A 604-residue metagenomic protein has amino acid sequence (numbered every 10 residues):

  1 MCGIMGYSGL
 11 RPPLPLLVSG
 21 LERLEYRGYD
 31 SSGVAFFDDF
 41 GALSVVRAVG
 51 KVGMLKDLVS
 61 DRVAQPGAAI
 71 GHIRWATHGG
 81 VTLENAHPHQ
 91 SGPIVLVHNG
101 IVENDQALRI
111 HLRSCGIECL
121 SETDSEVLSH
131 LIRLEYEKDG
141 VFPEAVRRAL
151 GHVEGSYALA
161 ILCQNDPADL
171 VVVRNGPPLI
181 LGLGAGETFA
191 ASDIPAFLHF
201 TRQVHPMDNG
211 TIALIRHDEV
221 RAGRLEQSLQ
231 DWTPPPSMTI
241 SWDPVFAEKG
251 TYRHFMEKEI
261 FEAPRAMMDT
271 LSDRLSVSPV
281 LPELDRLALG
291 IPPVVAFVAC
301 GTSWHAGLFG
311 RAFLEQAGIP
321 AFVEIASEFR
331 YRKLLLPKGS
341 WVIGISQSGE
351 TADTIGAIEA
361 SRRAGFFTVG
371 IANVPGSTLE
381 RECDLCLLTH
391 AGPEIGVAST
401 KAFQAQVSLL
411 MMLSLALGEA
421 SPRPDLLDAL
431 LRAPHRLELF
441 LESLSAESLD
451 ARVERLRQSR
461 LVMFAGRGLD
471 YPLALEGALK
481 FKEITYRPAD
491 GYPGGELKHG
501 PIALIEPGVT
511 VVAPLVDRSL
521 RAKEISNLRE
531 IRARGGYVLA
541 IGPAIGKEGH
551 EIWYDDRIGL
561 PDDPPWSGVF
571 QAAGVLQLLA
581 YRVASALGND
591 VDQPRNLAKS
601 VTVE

Functional and structural regions predicted by a protein language model:
M1-K249, R253-H254, R265-I291, L439-S445 (+3 more regions): Conserved short alpha-helical segments that host acidic/polar catalytic motifs at enzyme active sites
G67-E84, T270-R286, G310-I345, T351 (+1 more regions): Glycine-rich oxoanion-binding loops at beta->alpha junctions
P88, V171-V172, V204-H205, I212 (+8 more regions): Replace "in large, NTP-powered and nucleic-acid-processing enzymes" with "in large, NTP-powered factors and other
V153-E187, R457-E483, L520, I525: Acidic/histidine-rich
A263-M267, L271-A296, A364, L385-T510 (+2 more regions): Active-site phosphate/pyrophosphate-binding segments
G290-R432, R467, P514-D562, L579 (+1 more regions): Glycine-rich phosphate-binding loops that contact phosphosugars or nucleotide phosphates
H550, D563-E604: Generic C-terminus detector
